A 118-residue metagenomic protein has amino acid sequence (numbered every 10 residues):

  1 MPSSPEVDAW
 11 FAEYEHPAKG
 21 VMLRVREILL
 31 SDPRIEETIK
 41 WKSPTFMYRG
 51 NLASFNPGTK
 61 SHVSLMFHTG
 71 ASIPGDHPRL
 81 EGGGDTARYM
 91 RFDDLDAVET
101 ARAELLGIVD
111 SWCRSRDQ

Functional and structural regions predicted by a protein language model:
M1-Q118: Charge-dense, helix-prone N-terminal extensions
